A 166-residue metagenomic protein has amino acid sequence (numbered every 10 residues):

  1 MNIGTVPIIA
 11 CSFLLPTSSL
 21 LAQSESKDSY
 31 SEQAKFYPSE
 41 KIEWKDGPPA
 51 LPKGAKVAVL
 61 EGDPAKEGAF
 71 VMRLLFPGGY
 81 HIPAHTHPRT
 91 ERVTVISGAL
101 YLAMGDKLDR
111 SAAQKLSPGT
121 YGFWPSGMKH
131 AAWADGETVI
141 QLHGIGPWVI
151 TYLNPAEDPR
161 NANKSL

Functional and structural regions predicted by a protein language model:
M1-T5: Positively charged n-region of N-terminal signal peptides that target proteins for export
P7-S18: Bacterial N-terminal signal peptides
Q23-F70, Q114, E157-L166: A short, N-terminal "cap"/entry segment at the start of jelly-roll beta-barrel domains of the cupin/DSBH fold
Q33-K35, S111-Q114, A131-L166: Double-stranded beta-helix
V57-L60, V71-Y80, A84: N-terminal post-signal-peptidase region of extra-cytosolic proteins
P77-Y80, T86-K107: Glycine- and acidic-residue-biased ligand/ion/polar-headgroup-sensing regions
I82-A84, L102-A103, W124, K129-D135: Short beta-strand His + acidic residue motifs that chelate non-heme Fe in jelly-roll/DSBH and cupin folds
D106-S126: Short acidic-glycine-tyrosine-enriched beta hairpin
